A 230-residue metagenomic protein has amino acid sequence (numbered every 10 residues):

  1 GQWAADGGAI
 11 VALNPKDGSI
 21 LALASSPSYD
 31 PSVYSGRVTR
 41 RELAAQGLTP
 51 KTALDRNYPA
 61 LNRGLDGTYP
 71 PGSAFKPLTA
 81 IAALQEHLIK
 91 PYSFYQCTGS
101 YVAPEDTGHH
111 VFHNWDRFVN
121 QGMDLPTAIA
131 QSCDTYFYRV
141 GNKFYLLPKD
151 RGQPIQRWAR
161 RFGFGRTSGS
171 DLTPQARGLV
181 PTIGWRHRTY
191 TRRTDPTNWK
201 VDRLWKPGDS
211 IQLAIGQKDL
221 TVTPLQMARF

Functional and structural regions predicted by a protein language model:
Q2-D6: Short loop/turn motifs at secondary-structure junctions and domain boundaries
G8-A74, L78-R229: Beta-lactam-recognizing serine transpeptidase/beta-lactamase-like catalytic domain environment
